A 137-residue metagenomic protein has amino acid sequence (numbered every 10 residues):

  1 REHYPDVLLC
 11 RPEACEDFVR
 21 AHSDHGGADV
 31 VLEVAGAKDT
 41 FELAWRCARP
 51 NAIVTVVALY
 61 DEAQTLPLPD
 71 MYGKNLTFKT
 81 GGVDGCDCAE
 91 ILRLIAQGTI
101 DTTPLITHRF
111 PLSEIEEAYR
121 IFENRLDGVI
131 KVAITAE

Functional and structural regions predicted by a protein language model:
R1, R20, Y72-G73, A96 (+1 more regions): Alpha-helix boundary recognition
R1-F41: Adenosine-nucleotide cofactor-binding segment
P5, D61, L105: Short, flexible active-site loop motifs that bind/organize anionic cofactors or intermediates
L8-C10, L32, T55, K79 (+1 more regions): Hydrophobic/aromatic beta-strand patches that form the interior of the parallel beta-sheet core in alpha/beta enzyme
D17, E42-R46, G85-E137: C-terminal hydrophobic helical "lid"/dimerization subdomain of Rossmann-like NAD(P)H-dependent oxidoreductases
D29-V34, V57, T80-G81, P104-H108: Glycine- and other small-residue-rich loops at beta-strand/loop junctions that grip anionic moieties
K38-I100, A136-E137: Glycine-rich phosphate-binding loop and adjacent beta-alpha segment of Rossmann(oid) nucleotide-cofactor-binding
